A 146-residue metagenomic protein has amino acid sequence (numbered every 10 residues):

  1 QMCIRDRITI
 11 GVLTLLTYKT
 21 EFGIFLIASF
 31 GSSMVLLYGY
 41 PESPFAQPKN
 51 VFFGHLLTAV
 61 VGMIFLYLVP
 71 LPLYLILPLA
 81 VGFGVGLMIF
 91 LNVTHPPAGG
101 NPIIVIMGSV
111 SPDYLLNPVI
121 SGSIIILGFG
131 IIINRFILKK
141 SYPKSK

Functional and structural regions predicted by a protein language model:
M2-I4: Short, small-residue-biased leader/transition segments that mark boundaries at the very start of proteins
G11-L15, V60-I64, V85-I89, I103 (+1 more regions): Alpha-helical transmembrane segments of multipass membrane proteins
T17-G31, F65-G86: Structural signature of hydrophobic alpha-helical transmembrane segments
M34-F45, G86-N92: C-terminal ends of transmembrane helices
Y38-G39, I103-Y114: Interfacial segments of multi-pass membrane proteins
P48-L57, P97-P102: Cytoplasmic-side transmembrane-helix entry/capping segments in multi-pass membrane proteins
Y74-P78, D113-G128: Loop-to-transmembrane alpha-helix initiation sites
I137-K146: Short, highly charged, low-complexity non-transmembrane loops/tails of multi-pass membrane proteins
